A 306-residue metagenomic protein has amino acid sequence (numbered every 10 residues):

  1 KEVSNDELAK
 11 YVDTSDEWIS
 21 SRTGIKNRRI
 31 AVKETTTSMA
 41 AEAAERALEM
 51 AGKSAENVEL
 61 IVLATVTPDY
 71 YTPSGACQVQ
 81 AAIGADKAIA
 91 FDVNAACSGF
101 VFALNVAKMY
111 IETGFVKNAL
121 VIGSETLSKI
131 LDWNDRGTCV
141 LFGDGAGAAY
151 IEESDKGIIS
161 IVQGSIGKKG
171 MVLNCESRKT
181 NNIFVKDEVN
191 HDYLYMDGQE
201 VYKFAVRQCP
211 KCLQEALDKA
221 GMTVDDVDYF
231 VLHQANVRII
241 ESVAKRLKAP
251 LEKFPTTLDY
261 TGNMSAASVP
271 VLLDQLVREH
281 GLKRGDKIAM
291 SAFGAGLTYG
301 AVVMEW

Functional and structural regions predicted by a protein language model:
K1-K33, D135-K203, R207, K211 (+2 more regions): Condensing-enzyme catalytic core mediating Claisen C-C bond formation in acyl metabolism
S20-R22, K26-S38, V66-A119, K245-L272: Conserved catalytic cysteine-centered active-site region of acyl-thioester-dependent Claisen-condensing enzymes
A43-E59, K211-D228, L276-G281: Phosphate/pyrophosphate-binding loops at sites that engage ATP/ADP/AMP, CoA/4′-phosphopantetheine, polyphosphate
A64-D69, A95-S98, G123-S128, G164 (+2 more regions): Acidic, glycine-rich active-site loops and adjacent beta-strand->loop/helix elements that engage anionic groups
E112-A146: Flexible, glycine-rich active-site loops centered on histidine and acidic residues that chelate a metal or position
Q234-R246: A C-terminal functional module that forms or caps the active site or interfaces directly with catalytic machinery
D274-S291, L297-W306: Catalytic phosphate/nucleotide-handling subdomain of diverse soluble enzymes
